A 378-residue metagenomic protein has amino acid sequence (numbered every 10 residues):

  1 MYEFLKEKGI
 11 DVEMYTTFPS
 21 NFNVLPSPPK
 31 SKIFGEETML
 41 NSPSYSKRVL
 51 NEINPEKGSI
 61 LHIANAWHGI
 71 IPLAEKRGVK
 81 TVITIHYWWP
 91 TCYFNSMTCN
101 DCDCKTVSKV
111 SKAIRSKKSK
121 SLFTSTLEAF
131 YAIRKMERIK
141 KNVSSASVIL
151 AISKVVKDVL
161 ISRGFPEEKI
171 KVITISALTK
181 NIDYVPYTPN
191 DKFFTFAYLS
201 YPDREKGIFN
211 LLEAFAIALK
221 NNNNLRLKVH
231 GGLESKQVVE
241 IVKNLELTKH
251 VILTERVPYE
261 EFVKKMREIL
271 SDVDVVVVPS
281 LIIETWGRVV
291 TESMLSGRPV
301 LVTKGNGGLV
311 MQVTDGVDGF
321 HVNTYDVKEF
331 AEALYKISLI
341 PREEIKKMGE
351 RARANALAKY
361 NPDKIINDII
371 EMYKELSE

Functional and structural regions predicted by a protein language model:
P19-S20, L199, R226-V239, L253-R256: Glycosyltransferase donor-sugar binding loop
W89, D103-I149: Membrane-proximal helix-turn-helix segments that form the acceptor-binding/catalytic region of lipid-linked
I161-S162, E167-V172, S176-F193: Acidic anion/phosphate-binding donor-loop and adjacent secondary structure in glycosyltransferase catalytic cores
F194, Y201-I217, K236, K328: A conserved mid-protein helix/loop that constitutes part of the nucleotide-sugar donor-binding site
V239-I269: Nucleotide-activated donor-binding/catalytic signature segment of Leloir-type glycosyltransferases, i.e., the conserved
V275, P299-T303, V313: Short hydrophobic beta-strand element within catalytic cores of glycosyltransferases and related nucleotide-activated
D315-G316, F320-V327, K336-R342: Conserved acidic donor-binding segment of nucleotide-sugar-dependent glycosyltransferases
K346-K374: A charged, aromatic-enriched C-terminal amphipathic alpha-helix characteristic of glycosyltransferases across folds
